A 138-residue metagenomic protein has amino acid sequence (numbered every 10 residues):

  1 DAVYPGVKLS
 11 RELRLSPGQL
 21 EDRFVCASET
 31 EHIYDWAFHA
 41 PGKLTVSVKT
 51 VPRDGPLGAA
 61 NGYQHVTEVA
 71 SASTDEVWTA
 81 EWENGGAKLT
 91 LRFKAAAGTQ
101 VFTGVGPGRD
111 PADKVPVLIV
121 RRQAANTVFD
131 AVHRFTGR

Functional and structural regions predicted by a protein language model:
D1-R138: CBM-like, beta-strand-rich accessory domains located in the C-terminal region of large, secreted polysaccharide-active
